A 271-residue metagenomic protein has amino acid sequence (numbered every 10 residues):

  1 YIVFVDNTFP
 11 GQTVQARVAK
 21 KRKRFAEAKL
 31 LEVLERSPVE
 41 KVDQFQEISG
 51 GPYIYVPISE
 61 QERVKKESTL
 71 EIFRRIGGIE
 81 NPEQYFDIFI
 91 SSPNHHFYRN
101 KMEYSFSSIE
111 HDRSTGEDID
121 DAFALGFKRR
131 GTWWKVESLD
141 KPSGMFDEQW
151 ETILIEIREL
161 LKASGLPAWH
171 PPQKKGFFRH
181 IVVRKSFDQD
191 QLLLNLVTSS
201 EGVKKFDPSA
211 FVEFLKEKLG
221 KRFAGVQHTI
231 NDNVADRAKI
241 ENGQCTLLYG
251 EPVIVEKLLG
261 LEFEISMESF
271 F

Functional and structural regions predicted by a protein language model:
Y1-F271: Accessory RNA-recognition modules of RNA-modification enzymes
